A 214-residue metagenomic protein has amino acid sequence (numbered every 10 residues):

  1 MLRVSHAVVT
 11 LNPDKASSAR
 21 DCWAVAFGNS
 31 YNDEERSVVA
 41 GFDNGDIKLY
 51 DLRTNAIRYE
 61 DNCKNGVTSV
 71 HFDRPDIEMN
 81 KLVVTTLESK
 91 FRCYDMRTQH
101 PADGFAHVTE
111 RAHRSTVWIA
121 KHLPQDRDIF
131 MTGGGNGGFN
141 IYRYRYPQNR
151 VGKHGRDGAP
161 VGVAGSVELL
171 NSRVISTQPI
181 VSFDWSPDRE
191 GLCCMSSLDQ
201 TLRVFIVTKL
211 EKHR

Functional and structural regions predicted by a protein language model:
L2-H6, T54-R58, D95-A102, R143-G162 (+1 more regions): Short loop/turn segments immediately following beta-strands, especially the blade-tip and inter-blade linker loops
H6-K15, N55-D61, G104-E110, E168-R173: A short beta-strand motif characteristic of beta-propeller blades
S17-S30, K64-R74, R114-H122, Q178-W185: Canonical WD40 repeat/beta-propeller blade segments in eukaryotic WD-repeat proteins
N32-V39, I57, I77-V83, D126-M131 (+4 more regions): Structural hallmark of WD40 beta-propellers
G41-N44, T85-E88, G133-N136, M195-D199: Conserved strand-to-loop turn within each blade of WD40 beta-propeller repeats
D103-K121, G155-P187: Conserved blade-ending motifs and adjacent loop-strand segments that build the rim/top face of beta-propeller domains
R111-P160: Loop/turn-rich, solvent-exposed surfaces of beta-rich toroidal or solenoidal domains
